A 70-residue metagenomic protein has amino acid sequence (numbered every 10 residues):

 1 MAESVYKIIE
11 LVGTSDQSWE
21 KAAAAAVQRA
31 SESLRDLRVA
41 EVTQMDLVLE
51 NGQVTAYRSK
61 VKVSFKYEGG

Functional and structural regions predicted by a protein language model:
S4-L37: Short, well-ordered alpha-helical segments
Y6, L37-A40, V54-K60: Short connector loops at helix/strand junctions that flank enzyme active sites, especially segments positioning acidic
G13-S15, Q44, F65-Y67: Flexible glycine-/small-residue-rich
A40-V48: Short, conserved loop-to-beta-strand elements that form functional interface hotspots
N51-G70: C-terminal structural segments of small proteins and small subunits
